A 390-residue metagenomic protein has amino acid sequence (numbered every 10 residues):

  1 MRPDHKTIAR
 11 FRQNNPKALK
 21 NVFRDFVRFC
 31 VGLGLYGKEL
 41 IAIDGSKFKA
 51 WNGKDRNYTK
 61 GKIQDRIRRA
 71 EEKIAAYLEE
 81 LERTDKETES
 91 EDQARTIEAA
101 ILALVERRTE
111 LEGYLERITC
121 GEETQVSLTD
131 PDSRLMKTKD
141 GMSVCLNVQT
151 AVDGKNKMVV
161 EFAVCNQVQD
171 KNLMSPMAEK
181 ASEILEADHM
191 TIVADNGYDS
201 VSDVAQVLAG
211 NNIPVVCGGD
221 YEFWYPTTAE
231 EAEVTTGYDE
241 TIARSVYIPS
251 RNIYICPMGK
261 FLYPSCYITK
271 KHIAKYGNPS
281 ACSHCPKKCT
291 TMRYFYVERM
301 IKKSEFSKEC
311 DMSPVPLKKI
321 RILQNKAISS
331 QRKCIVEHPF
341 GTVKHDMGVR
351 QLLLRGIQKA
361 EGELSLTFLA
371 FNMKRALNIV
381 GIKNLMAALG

Functional and structural regions predicted by a protein language model:
M1-G390: Anion-binding and metal-coordination hotspots
